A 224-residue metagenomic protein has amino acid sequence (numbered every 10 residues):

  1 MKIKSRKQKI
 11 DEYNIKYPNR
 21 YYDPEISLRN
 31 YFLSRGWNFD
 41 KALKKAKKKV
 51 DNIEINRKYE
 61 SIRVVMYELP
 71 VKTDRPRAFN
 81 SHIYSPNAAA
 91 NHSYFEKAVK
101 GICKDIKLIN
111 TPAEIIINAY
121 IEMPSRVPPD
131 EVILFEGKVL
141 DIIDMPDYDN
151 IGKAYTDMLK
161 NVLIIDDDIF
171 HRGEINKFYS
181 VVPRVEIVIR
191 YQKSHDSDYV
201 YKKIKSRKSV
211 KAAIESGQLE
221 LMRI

Functional and structural regions predicted by a protein language model:
M1-I224: Acidic, proline/glycine-enriched N-terminal capping motif
